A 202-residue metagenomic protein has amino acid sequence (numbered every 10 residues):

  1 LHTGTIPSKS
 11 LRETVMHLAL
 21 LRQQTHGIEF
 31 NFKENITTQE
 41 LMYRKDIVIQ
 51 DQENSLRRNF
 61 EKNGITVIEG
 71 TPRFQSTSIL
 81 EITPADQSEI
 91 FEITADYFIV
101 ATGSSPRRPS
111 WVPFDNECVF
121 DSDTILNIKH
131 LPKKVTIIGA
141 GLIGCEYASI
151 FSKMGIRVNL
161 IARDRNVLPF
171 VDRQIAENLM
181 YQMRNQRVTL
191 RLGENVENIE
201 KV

Functional and structural regions predicted by a protein language model:
L1-L131, D164-L168, Q174-I175, Q182-Q186 (+2 more regions): Glycine-rich flavin
K129-R163, L168-V171: Rossmann-like NAD(P)H-binding beta-loop-alpha module
S149, M180-Y181: Alpha-helical segments flanking ligand/cofactor-binding loops in enzyme cores
